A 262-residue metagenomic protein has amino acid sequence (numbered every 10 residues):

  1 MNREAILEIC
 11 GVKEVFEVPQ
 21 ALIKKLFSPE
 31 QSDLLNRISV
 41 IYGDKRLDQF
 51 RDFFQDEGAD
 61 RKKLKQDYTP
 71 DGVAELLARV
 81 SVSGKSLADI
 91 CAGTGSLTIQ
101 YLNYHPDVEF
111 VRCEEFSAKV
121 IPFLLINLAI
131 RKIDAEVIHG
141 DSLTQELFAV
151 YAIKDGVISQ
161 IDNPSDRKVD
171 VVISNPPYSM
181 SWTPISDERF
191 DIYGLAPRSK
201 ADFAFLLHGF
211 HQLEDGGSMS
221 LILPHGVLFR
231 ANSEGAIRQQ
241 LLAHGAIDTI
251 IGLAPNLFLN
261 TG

Functional and structural regions predicted by a protein language model:
M1-E109: Class I S-adenosyl-L-methionine
P19, F190-D191, L253-A254: Short beta-alpha connecting loops at secondary-structure transitions that line or flank enzyme active sites
K45-F50, M180-S181, Q212-E214: Short, flexible segments with low predicted structural confidence
K63, F190, G245: Residue-level signal for pocket-adjacent positions within structured domains
Q66, C113, G194-R198: Alpha-helix N-cap/helix-initiation motif
P70-S174, S179-S181, P224-H225, I237 (+1 more regions): Conserved S-adenosyl-L-methionine
L77, E136-H139, P197-G262: Conserved Class I SAM-dependent methyltransferase catalytic core
V169-F203: Acidic, glycine-rich loop-and-beta core segments that form the ion-binding/anion-interacting portion of active sites
